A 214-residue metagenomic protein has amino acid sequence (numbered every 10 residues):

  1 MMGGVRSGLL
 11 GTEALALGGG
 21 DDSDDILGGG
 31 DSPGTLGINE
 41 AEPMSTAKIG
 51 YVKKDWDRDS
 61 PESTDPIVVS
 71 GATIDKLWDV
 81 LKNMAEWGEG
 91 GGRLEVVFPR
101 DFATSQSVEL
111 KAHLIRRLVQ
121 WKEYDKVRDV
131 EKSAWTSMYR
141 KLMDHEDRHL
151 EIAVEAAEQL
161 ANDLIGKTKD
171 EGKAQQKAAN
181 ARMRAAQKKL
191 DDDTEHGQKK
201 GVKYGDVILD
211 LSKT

Functional and structural regions predicted by a protein language model:
M1-E40: Juxtamembrane/interface and other helix-to-disorder boundary residues and their adjoining low-complexity tails
G37-Y124, K169-T214: Metalloprotease/metallohydrolase-associated module, dominated by Zn2+-dependent proteases
K132: Secretory-pathway-linked proteins and extracytosolic
L142, E146, L150-E151, E155: Catalytic glutamate of the conserved HExxH
V154-D163: Membrane-interfacial alpha-helical segments at the cytosolic side of multi-pass membrane proteins
